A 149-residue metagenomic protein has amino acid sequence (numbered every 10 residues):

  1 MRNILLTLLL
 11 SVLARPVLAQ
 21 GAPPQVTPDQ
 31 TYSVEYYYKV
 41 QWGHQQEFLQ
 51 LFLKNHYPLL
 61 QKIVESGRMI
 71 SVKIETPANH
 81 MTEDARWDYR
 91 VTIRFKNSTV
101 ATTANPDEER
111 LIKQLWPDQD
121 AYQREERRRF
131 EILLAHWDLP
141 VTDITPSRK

Functional and structural regions predicted by a protein language model:
M1-I4, Q20: Positively charged n-region of N-terminal signal peptides that target proteins for export
I4-P16: Bacterial N-terminal signal peptides
G21-P23, T27, K62-I70, D84-R86 (+1 more regions): An amphipathic, aromatic/His-enriched active-site/gating alpha helix that lines ligand/cofactor pockets
P28-G43: Acidic/histidine-rich, surface-exposed loop or edge segments in extracytoplasmic proteins
W42-E47, T99-A101: Primarily extracytoplasmic ectodomains and periplasmic/lumenal surface modules that are beta-strand-rich
H44-S71: Short amphipathic alpha-helical segments
E75-H80: A cross-kingdom feature marking solvent-exposed beta-strand/loop segments within repeated, beta-rich binding/scaffold
R148-K149: Short, solvent-exposed mixed-charge patches
